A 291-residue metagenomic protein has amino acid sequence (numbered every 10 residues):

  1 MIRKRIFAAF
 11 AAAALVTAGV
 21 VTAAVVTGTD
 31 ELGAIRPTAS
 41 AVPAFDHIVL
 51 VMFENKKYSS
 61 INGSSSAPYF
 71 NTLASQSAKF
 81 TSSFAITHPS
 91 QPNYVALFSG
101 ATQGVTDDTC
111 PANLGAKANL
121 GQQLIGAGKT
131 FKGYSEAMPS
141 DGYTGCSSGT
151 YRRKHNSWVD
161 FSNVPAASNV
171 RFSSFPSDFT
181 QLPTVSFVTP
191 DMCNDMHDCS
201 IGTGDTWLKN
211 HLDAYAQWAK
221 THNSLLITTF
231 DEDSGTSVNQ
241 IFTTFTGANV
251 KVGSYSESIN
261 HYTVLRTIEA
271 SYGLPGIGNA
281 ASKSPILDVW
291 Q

Functional and structural regions predicted by a protein language model:
I2-A8, A18-A41: C-terminal region of N-terminal signal peptides and the immediate post-cleavage residues of exported proteins
A12-A14: Repetitive helical segments and hydrophobic/amphipathic motifs
V16-G19, G104: A polyampholytic, Gly/Pro-enriched intrinsically disordered region
G28-Q291: Flexible, surface-exposed loop/gating regions in the mature catalytic domains of secreted/periplasmic hydrolases
